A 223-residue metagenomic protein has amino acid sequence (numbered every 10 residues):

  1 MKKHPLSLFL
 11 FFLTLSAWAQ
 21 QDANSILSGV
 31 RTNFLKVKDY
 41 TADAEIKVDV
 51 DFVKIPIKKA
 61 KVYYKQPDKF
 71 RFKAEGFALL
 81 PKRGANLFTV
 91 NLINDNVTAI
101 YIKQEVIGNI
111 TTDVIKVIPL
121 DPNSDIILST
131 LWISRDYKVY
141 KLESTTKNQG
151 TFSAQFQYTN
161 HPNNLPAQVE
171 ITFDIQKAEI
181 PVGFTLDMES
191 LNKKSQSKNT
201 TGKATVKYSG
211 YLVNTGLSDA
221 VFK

Functional and structural regions predicted by a protein language model:
M1-K2: N-terminal secretory signal peptides that target proteins for export/translocation
P5-T14: Sec-dependent N-terminal signal peptides
L15-E45, D49-D51: N-terminal leader/targeting segments and the immediate start of mature chains
A23-S25, N91-Y101, Q149-G150, G202-V206: A short, amphipathic edge element
N33-Y40, V53, G108-I110, R135 (+1 more regions): Edge/loop elements at the starts and ends of beta-strands within beta-rich repeat scaffolds
Y40-I46, A60-V62, D68-G76, S129 (+3 more regions): One face of beta-strands
D49-G108: An acidic-aromatic
T111-A220: Gly/Pro-enriched, hydrophobic low-complexity segments that function as extracytoplasmic propeptides/linkers
